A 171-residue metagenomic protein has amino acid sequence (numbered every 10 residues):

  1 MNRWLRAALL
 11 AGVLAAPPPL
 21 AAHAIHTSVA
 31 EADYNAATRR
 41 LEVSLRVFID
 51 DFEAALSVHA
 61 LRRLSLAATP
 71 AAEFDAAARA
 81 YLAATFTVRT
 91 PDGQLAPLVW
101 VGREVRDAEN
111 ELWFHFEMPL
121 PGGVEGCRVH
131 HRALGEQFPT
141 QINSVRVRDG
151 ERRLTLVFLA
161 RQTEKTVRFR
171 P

Functional and structural regions predicted by a protein language model:
M1-G12: Bacterial N-terminal signal peptides that target proteins for export
N2, L20-A22: Compositional signal for N-terminal targeting/processing segments
A16-P17: N-terminal signal peptide c-region/cleavage motif recognized by signal peptidases
A22-P171: N-terminal soluble domains immediately following signal/targeting peptides that reside in extracytoplasmic
